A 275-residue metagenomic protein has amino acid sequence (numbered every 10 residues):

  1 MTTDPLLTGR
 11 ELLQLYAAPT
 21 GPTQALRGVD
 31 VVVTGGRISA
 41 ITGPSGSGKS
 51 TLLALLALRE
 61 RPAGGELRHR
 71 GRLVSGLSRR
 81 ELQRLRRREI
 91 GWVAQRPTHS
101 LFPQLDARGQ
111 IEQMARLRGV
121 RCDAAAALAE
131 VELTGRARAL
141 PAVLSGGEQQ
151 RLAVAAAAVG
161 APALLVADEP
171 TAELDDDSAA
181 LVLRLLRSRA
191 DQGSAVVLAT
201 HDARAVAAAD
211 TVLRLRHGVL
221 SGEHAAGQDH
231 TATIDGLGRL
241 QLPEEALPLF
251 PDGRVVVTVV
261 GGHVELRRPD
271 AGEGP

Functional and structural regions predicted by a protein language model:
G21-T23, V74-G91: ABC ATPase NBD coupling module
G65-L73: Conserved ABC transporter NBD signature motif
L73, V120-R136: Conserved ABC ATPase "signature" region
Q104-R116: Q-loop/switch helix immediately C-terminal to the Walker
L133, L144, A157-V159: ABC ATPase signature
A139, V159-G160: Conserved signature/switch motifs of ABC ATPase nucleotide-binding domains
L140-L144, E148: Conserved ABC ATPase signature
L165-D168: Catalytic Walker B motif of ABC-type/P-loop ATPase nucleotide-binding domains
